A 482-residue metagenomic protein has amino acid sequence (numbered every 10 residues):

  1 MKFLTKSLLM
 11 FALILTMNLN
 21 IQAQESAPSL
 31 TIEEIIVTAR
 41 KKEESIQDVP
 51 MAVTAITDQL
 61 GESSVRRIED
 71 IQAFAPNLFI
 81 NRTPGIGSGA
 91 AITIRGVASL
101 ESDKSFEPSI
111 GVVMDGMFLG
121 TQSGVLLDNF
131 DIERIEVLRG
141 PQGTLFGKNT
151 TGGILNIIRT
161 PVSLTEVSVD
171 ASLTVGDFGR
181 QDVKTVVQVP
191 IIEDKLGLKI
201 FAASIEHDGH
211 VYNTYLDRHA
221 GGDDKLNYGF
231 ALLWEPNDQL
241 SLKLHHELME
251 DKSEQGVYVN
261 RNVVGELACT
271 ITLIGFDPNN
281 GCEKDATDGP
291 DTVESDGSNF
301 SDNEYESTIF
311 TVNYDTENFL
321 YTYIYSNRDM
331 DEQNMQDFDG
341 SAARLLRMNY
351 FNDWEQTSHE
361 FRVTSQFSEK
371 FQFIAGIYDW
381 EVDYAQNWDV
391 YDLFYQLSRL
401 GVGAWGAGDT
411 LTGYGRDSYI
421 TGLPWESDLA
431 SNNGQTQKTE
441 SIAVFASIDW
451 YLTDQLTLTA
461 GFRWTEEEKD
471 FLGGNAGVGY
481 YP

Functional and structural regions predicted by a protein language model:
L30-E166: Acidic, small-polar-rich N-terminal luminal/periplasmic segments of exported/outer-membrane proteins
S63, G89, S109, G152 (+8 more regions): Transmembrane beta-barrel architecture of outer-membrane proteins
I71, L138, I158, K184-P190 (+7 more regions): Transmembrane beta-barrel domains of outer membrane proteins
E107-S109, T121, F130-R139, T144-T214 (+5 more regions): Outer-membrane beta-barrel translocator/receptor signature
M114-G116, V175, V189-I191, L232-E235 (+7 more regions): Residue-level signature of outer-membrane beta-barrel architecture
A171-V175, I200-E206, L244-L248, Y325-N327 (+2 more regions): Transmembrane beta-barrel strands of outer-membrane/channel proteins
V211-H219, G256-E294, D337-R347, D389-G434 (+1 more regions): Solvent-exposed loop segments that connect transmembrane elements
D217, D223-I374, W380-Q386: Outer-membrane beta-barrel domain signature, strongest for Gram-negative TonB-dependent receptors and also present
